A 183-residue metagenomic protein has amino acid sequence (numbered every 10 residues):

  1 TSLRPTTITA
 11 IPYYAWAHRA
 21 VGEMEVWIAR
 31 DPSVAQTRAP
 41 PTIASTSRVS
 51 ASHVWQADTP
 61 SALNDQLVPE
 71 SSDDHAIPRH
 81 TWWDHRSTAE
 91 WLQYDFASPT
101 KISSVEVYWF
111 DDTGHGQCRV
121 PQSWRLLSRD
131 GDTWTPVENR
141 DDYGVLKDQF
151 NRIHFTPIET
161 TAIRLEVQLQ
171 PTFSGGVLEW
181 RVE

Functional and structural regions predicted by a protein language model:
T1-A39, D73-E183: Aromatic, loop-rich ligand-recognition surfaces of beta-strand-rich domains
P32-D73: Predominantly extracellular/luminal regions of secreted and cell-surface proteins, especially disulfide-bonded
